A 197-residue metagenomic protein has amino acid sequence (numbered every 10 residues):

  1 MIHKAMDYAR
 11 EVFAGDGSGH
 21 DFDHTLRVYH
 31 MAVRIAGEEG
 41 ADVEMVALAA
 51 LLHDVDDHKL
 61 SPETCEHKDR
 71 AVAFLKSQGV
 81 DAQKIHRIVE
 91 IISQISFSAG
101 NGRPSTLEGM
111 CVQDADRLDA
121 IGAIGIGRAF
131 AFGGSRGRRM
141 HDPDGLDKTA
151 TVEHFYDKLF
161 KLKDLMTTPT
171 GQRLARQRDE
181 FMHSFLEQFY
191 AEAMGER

Functional and structural regions predicted by a protein language model:
K4-G15: Generic N-terminal amphipathic, Lys/Arg-enriched alpha-helix
A14-E39, L52, G102-R197: Divalent metal-dependent phosphate-bond-processing catalytic cores, especially two-metal-ion Mg2+/Mn2+ enzymes that act
F22, L26-Y29, A47, I85-S93 (+1 more regions): Short, well-structured alpha-helical segments
D23, A41-A47, E66, Q83-R87 (+1 more regions): Alpha-helix N-cap and coil->helix boundary residues
V28, E66-Q78: An active-site-proximal "capping" alpha-helix that borders the catalytic cofactor pocket
V43-S61, H67, A71, I88-F97: His-Asp-centered metal-binding catalytic motifs of divalent-metal-dependent phosphohydrolases/nucleases
